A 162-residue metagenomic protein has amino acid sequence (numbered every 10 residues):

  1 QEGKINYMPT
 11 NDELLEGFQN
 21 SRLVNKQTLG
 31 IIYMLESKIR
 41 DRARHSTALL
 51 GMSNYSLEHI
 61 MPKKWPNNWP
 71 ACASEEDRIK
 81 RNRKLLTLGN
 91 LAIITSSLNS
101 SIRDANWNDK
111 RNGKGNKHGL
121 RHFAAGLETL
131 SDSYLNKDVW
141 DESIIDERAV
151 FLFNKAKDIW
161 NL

Functional and structural regions predicted by a protein language model:
Q1-K84, L88, I93: Intrinsically disordered, low-complexity N-proximal targeting/linker segments that flank membranes
R83-T87, L91-L162: Long, cytosolic, alpha-helical-rich C-terminal regions that act as interaction/scaffolding modules
